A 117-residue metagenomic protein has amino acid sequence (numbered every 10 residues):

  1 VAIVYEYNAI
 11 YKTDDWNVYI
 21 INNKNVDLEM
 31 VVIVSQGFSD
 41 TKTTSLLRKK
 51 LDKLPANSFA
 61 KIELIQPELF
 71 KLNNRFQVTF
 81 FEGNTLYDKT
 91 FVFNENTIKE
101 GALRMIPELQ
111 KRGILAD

Functional and structural regions predicted by a protein language model:
V1-T13, E108-L115: Low-complexity, acidic Ser/Thr/Pro/Gly-rich terminal tails and inter-domain linkers that flank the onset of structured
T13-D14, L47: Short, solvent-exposed coil/turn segments
D14-D27: Asparagine-centered strand-capping/turn motif at beta-strand->loop junctions
N25-T41: Short acidic, flexible loop segments centered on an aromatic residue
S35-G37, Q66, F93-E95: A short beta-strand motif that forms part of the nucleic acid-binding face of small beta-barrel RNA-binding folds
F38-F76, F81-N84, D88: Intrinsically disordered, low-complexity Pro/Gly/Ser/Thr-rich segments with frequent PxxP/GP/PP motifs and embedded
L86-D117: Acidic, serine/threonine- and proline-rich intrinsically disordered appendage/tail regions
